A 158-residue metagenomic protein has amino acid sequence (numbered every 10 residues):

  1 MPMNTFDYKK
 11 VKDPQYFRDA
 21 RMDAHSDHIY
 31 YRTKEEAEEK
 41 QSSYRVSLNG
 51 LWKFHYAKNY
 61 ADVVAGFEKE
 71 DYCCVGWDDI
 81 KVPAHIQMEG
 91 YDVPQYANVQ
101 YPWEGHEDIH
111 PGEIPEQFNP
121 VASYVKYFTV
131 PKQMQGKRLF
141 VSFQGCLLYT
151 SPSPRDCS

Functional and structural regions predicted by a protein language model:
M1-G136: Extended carbohydrate-recognition surfaces in non-catalytic/accessory domains of CAZymes and lectin-like proteins
F128, G136-L147: A short beta-strand element within beta-rich, extracytoplasmic domains of secreted/secretory-pathway proteins
Y149-P152, D156-S158: Single conserved hydrophobic/aromatic residue that forms the stacking wall/gate of nucleotide- or nucleobase-binding
